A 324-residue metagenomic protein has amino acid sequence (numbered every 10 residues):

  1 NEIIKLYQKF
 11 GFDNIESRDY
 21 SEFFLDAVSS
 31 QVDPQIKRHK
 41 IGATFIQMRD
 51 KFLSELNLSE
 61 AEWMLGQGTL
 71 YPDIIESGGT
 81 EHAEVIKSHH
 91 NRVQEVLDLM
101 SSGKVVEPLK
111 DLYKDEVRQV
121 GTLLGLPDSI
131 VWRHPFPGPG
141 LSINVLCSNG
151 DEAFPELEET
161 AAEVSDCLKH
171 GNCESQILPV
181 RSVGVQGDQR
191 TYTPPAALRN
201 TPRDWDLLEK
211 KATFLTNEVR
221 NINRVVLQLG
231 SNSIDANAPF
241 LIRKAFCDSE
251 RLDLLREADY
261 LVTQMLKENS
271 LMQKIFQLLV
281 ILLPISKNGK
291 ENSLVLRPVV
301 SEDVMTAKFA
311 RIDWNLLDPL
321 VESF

Functional and structural regions predicted by a protein language model:
N1-F324: ATP/NTP-dependent adenylation/nucleotidyl-transfer catalytic domains that generate, transfer, or process NMP-activated
